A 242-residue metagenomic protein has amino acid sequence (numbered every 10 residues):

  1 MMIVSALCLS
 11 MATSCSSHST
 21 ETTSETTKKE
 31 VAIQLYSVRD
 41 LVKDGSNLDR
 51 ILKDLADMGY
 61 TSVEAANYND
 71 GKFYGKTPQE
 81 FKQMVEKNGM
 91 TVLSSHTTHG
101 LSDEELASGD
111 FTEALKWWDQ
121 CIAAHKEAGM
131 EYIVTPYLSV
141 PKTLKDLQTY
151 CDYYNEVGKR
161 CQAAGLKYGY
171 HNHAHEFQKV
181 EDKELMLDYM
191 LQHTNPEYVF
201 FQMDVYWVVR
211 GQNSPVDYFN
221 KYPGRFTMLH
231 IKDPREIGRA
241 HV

Functional and structural regions predicted by a protein language model:
M2-L9: Sec-dependent N-terminal signal peptides
V4, C15-E131: N-terminal pre-domain/capping segments
S10-S14: C-terminal motif of bacterial Sec signal peptides marking the signal peptidase cleavage site
Y36-V38, A66-D70, T97-G100, L138-V140 (+3 more regions): Active-site beta-loop-alpha junctions enriched in small/polar residues
N47-R50, E80, Q120, T149 (+4 more regions): Extracytoplasmic/secreted proteins, especially bacterial periplasmic and envelope-associated proteins
S62-V63, A163-R239: Acidic/histidine-rich catalytic cores of soluble enzymes
D103-F200: Active-site acidic/histidine proton-transfer and metal-coordination neighborhood in alpha/beta enzyme cores
